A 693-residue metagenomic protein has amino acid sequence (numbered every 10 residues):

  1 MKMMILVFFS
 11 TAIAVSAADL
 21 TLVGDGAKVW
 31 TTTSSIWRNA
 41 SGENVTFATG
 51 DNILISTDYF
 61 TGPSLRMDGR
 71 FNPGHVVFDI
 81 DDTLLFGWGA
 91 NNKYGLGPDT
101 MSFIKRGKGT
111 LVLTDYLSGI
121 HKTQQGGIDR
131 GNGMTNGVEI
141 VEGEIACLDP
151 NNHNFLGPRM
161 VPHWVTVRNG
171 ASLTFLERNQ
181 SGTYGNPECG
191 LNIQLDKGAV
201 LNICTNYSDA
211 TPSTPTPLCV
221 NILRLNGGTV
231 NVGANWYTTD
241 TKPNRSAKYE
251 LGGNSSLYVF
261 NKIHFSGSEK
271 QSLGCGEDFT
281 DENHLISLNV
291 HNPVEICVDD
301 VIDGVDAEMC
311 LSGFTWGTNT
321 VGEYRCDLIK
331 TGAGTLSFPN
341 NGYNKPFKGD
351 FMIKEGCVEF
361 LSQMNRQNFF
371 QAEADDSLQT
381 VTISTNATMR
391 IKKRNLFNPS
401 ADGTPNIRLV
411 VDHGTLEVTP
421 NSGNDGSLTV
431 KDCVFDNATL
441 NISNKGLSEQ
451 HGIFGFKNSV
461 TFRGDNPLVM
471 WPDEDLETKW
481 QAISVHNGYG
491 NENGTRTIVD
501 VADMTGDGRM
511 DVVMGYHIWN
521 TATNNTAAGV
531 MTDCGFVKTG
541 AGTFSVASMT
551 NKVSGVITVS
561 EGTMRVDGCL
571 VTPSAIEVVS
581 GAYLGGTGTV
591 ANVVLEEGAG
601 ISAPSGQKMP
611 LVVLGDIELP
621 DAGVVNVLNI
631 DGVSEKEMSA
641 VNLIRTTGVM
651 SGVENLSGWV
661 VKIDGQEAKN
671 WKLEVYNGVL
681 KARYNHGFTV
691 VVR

Functional and structural regions predicted by a protein language model:
M1-A18: Sec-dependent, cleavable N-terminal signal peptides
V15-F103, V112-T114, R130-G133, V460 (+2 more regions): Solvent-exposed adhesion/ligand-recognition segments of exported proteins
D19-G42, V77-R168, S172-C189, Y207 (+4 more regions): Extracellular repeat-rich scaffold modules on cell surfaces
L22, L85, C219, V230 (+9 more regions): Generic recognition of long tandem-repeat/solenoid scaffolds
K28, E177, G185-N226, E250 (+4 more regions): Extracellular beta-strand/loop-rich repeat segments of large surface/secreted proteins
T57-F60, D303, A603-K608: Extracellular beta-rich ligand/substrate-recognition surface
V77, T110, E144, T229 (+10 more regions): A structural signal for beta-strand register positions
V259, I442, F456, F462: Catalytic cores of secreted or luminal carbohydrate-active enzymes
